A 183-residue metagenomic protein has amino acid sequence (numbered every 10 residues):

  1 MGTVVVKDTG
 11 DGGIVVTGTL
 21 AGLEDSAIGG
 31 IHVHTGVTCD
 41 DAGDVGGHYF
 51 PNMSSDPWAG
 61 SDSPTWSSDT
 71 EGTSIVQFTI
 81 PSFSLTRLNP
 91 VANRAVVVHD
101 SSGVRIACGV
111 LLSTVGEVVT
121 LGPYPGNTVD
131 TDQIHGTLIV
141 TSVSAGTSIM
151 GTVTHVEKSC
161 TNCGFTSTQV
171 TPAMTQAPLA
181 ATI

Functional and structural regions predicted by a protein language model:
M1-G164, Q169-I183: N-terminal leader/targeting pre-sequences
